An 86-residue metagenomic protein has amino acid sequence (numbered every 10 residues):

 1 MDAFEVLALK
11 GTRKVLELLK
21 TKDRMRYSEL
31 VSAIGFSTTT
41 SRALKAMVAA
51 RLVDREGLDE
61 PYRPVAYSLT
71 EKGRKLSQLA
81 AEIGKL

Functional and structural regions predicted by a protein language model:
M1-T39: N-terminal helix-turn-helix DNA-binding core of bacterial DNA-binding proteins
D2, K14, A43, P64 (+1 more regions): Amphipathic alpha-helical recognition patches that constitute DNA-binding helices
F4, S77-G84: Hydrophobic alpha-helical core bundles mediating ligand binding, dimerization, or RNAP-core interactions
D23, R51-L52: Glycine-centered, phosphate/nucleic-acid-interacting loop/turn motifs that mediate DNA/RNA or nucleotide
R26-S28, K45, V65: Residues within the helices of the helix-turn-helix
I34-A49, R55: Short amphipathic alpha-helical interaction segments
D59-A80: Basic, amphipathic "hinge/linker" alpha-helix immediately C-terminal to the N-terminal HTH DNA-binding motif
